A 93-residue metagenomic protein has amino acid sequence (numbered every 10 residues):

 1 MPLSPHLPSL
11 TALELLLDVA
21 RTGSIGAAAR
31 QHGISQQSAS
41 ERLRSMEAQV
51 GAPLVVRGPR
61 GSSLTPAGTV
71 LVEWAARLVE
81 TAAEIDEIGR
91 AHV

Functional and structural regions predicted by a protein language model:
M1-P8, E14: A detector for short, charged/polar N-terminal pre-domain segments
S9, S35-Q36: Short coil turns linking two alpha-helices in DNA-binding domains
A12-V19, L71: Short alpha-helical "packing" element that flanks the helix-turn-helix/winged-helix DNA-binding module
L17-G33: Short helix-boundary/capping micro-motifs
R30-Q31, A48, T69: Alpha-helical residues within the helix-turn-helix
S35, R42-S45: Residues within the DNA-recognition helix of helix-turn-helix
E47-L64: A short LG(V/I)-centered, amphipathic sequence patch enriched for acidic residue(s) preceding the LG motif
Q49-V50, L71-R90: Alpha-helical linker/hinge and terminal dimerization helices associated with HTH transcriptional regulators
